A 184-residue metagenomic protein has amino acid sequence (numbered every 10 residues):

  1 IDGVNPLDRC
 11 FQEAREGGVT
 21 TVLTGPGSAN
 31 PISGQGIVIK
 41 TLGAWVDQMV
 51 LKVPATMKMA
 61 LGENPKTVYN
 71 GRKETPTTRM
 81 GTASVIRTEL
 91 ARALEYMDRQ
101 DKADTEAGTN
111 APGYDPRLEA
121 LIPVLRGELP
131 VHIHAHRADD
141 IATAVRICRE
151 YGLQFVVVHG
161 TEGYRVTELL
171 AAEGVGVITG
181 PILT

Functional and structural regions predicted by a protein language model:
I1-V4: N-terminal catalytic scaffold of extracellular/periplasmic and nuclease hydrolases that process anionic headgroups
L7-C10, R15-V156: Polyanionic/metal-chelating signatures
A44-Q48, E168, G180-P181: A post-motif C-terminal structural segment
R137-A138, T161-G163: Short glycine-enriched loops at secondary-structure junctions
C148-Q154, A171-I178: Glycine-enriched alpha-helix->loop->beta-strand junction motifs that scaffold or abut catalytic
G160-E162, G180-T184: Short, acidic/turn-prone active-site loops that include or flank metal/cofactor- and phosphate-binding residues
E162-E173: Active-site-adjacent beta->alpha loops and helix N-cap segments on the catalytic face of soluble alpha/beta enzymes
